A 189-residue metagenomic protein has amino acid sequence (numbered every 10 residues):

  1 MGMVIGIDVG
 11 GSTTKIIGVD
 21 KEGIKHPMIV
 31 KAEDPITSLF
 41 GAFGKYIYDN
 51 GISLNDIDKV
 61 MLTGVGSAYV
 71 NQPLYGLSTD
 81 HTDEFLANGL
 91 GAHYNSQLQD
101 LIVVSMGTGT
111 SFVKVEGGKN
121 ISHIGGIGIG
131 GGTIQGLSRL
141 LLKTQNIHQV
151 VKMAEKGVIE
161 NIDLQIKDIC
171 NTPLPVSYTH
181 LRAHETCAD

Functional and structural regions predicted by a protein language model:
G2-D20, D100-E116: Gly/Thr-rich phosphate-binding beta-strand-loop-beta motif of the actin/hexokinase/Hsp70
V4-G41, I121: Short glycine-rich, Thr/Ser-proximal phosphate-binding strand/loop in the N-terminal lobe of ATP-dependent enzymes
K31-D34, D83-L90, G126-I134: Short, acidic/turn-prone active-site loops that include or flank metal/cofactor- and phosphate-binding residues
F43-D58: Phosphate/pyrophosphate-binding loops at sites that engage ATP/ADP/AMP, CoA/4′-phosphopantetheine, polyphosphate
G64-A68: Short, polar loop motifs at secondary-structure junctions
V70, Y75-V104, G109-K119: Conserved phosphate-binding catalytic cores of ATP/NTP-utilizing and phosphoryl-transfer enzymes
K119-L174: Glycine-rich phosphate-binding loop plus the immediately following alpha-helix
H180-D189: Single conserved hydrophobic/aromatic residue that forms the stacking wall/gate of nucleotide- or nucleobase-binding
